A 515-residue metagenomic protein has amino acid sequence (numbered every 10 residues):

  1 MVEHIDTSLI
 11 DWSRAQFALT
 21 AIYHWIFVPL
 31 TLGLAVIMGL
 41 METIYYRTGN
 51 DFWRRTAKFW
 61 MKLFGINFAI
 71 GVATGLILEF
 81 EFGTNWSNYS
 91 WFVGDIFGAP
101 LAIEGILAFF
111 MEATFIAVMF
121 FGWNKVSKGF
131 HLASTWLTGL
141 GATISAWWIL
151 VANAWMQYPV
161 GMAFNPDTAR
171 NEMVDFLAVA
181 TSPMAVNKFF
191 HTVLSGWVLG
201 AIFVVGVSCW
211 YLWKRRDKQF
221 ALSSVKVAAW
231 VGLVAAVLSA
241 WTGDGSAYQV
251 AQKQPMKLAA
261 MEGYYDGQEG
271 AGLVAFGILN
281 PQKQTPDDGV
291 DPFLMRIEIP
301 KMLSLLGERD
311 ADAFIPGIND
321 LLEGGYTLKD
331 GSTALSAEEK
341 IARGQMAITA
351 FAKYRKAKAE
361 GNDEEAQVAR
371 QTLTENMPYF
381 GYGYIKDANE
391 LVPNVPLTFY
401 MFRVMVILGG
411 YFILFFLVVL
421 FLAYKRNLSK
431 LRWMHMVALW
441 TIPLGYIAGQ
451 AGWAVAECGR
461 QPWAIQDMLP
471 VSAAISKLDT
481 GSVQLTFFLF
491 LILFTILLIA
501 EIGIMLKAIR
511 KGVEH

Functional and structural regions predicted by a protein language model:
V2-H515: Polytopic transmembrane helical bundles with strong interfacial aromatic enrichment
